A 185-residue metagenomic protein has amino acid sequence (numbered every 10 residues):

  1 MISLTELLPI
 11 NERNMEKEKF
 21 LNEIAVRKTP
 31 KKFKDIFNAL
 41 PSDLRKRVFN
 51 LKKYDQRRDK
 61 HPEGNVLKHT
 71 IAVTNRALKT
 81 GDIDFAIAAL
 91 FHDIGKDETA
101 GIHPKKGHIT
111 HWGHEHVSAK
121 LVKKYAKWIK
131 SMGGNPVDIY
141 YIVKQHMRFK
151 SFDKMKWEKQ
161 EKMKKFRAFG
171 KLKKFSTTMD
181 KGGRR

Functional and structural regions predicted by a protein language model:
M1-E23, R185: Charge-dense, intrinsically disordered terminal/linker segments
M1-S3, K68, G113, D138: Generic structural microfeature
T5, L21-A25, K34-N38, R45 (+5 more regions): Generic detector of well-ordered alpha-helical segments enriched in charged/polar residues, highlighting helical
E16-I109: Acidic/His-rich, divalent-metal-binding segments that scaffold phosphate/diphosphate chemistry
R76-R184: Divalent metal-dependent catalytic cores for phosphoryl transfer on phosphate-bearing substrates
